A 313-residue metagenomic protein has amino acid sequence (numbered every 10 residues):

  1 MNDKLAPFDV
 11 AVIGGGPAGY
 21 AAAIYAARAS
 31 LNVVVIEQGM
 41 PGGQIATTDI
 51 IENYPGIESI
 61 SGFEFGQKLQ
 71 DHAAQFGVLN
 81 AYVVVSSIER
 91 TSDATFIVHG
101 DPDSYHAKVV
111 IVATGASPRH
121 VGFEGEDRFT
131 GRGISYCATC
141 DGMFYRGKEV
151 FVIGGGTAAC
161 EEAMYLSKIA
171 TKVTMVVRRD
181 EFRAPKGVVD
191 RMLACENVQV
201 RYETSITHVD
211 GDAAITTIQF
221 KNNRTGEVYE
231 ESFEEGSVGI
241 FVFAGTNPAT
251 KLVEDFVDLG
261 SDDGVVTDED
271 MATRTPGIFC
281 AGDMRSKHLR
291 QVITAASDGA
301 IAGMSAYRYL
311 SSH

Functional and structural regions predicted by a protein language model:
M1-D3, A116-T157, E161-A163, S167-I169 (+1 more regions): Glycine-rich dinucleotide-binding loop and its adjacent helix/turn
N2-K4, F8-F76, K148, C160-K186 (+1 more regions): Beta1-alpha1 glycine-rich phosphate/pyrophosphate-binding loop at the start of Rossmann-like nucleotide-binding domains
P7, G122, R128-F144, V242-Q291 (+2 more regions): FAD-site-proximal beta/loop scaffold in flavoenzymes
G14-G19, G115, G154-G156, G282: Conserved phosphate-binding and hydrolysis motifs of nucleotide-dependent enzymes
A23-I24, T47, G122-G125, A163-Y165 (+3 more regions): Short amphipathic alpha-helical segments
A73-G100, S104-A107, K168-E269, R308-S312: A Rossmann-like FAD-binding core segment of flavoenzymes
N80-M143: Glycine/small-residue-rich loop that forms an oxyanion/phosphate-binding "nest" at active or ligand-binding sites
